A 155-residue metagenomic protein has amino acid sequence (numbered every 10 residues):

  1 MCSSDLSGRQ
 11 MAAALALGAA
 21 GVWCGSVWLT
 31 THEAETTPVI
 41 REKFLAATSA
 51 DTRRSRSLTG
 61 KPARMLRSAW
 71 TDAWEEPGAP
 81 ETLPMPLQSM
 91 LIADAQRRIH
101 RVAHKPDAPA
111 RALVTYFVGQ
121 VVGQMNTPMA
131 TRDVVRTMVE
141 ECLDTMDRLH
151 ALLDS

Functional and structural regions predicted by a protein language model:
M1-S3: Short, small-residue-biased leader/transition segments that mark boundaries at the very start of proteins
L6-S155: Conserved active-site-proximal phosphate/metal-binding subdomains
